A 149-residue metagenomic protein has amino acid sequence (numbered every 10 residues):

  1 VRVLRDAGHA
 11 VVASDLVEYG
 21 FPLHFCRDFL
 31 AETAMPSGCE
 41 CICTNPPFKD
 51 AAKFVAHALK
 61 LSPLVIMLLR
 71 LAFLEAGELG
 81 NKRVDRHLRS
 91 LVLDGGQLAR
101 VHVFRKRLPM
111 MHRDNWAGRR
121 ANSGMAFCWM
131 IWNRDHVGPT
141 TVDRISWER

Functional and structural regions predicted by a protein language model:
V1-R149: Class I S-adenosyl-L-methionine-dependent methyltransferase catalytic core
